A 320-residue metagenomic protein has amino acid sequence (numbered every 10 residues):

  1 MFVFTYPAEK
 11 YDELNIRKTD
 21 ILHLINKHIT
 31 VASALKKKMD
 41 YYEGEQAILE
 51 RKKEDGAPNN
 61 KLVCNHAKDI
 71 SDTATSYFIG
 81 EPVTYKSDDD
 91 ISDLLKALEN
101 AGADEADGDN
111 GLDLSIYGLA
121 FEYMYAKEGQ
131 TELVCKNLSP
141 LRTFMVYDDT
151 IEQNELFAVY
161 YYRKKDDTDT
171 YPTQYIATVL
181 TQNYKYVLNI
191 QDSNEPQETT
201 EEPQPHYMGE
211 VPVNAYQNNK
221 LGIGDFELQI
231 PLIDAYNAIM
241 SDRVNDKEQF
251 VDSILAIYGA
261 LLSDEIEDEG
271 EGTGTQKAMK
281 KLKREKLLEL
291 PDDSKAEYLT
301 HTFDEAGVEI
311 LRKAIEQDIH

Functional and structural regions predicted by a protein language model:
M1-C135: Extended, helix-rich architectural segments
M1-K36, L188-G222, Y236: N-terminal start-of-domain structural block
Y11-L14, I21, I25, M39-Y42 (+7 more regions): Extended hydrophobic/Leu-rich segments
L49, S76, Y160, V179 (+1 more regions): Short stretches within intrinsically disordered, low-complexity N-terminal or propeptide regions
G102, D107, F121, R142-D148 (+2 more regions): Solvent-exposed, flexible loop/coil residues
D109-G111, F121-I223: Extended, regular secondary-structure scaffolds
I116-L119, Q153-L156, V251, R284: Short, well-ordered loop/turn elements at secondary-structure boundaries
E201-H320: Extended, charged amphipathic alpha-helical segments
